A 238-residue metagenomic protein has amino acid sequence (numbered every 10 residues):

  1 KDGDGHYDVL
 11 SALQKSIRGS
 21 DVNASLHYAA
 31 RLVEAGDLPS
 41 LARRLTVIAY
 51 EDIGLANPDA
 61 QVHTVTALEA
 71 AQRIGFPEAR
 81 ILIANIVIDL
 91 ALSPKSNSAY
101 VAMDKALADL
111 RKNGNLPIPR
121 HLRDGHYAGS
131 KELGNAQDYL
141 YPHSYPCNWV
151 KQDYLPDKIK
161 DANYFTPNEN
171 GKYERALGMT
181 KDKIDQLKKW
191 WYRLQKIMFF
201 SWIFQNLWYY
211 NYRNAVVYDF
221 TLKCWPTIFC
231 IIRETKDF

Functional and structural regions predicted by a protein language model:
K1-R31: Conserved helicase/translocase motor-coupling segment
L26, L32-H143, C147, P156-D157 (+1 more regions): Terminal-proximal interaction/regulatory segments of ATP-powered molecular machines
W190-W191, W202, W208, W225: Tryptophan (W) side chains
Y192, N206-Y212, D219, D237: Intrinsic-disorder-associated, low-complexity terminal segments enriched in Asp/Asn/His/Tyr and depleted of Lys/Arg
I231-D237: Short, intrinsically disordered C-terminal tails of secreted or membrane-associated proteins
